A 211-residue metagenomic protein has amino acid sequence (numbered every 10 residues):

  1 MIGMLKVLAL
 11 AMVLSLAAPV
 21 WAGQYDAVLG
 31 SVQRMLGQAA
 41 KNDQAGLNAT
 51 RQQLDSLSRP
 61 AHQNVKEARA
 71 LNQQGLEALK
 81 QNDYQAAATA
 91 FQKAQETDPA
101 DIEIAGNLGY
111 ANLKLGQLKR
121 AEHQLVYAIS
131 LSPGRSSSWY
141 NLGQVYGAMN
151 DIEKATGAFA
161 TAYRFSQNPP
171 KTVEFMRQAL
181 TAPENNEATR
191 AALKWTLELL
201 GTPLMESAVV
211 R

Functional and structural regions predicted by a protein language model:
Y25-K41, A45-N48, Q52-P60, R164-R211: Terminal, low-structured helical/coil segments at or just beyond the last alpha-helical repeat
R34-N48, P60-A61, V65-T97: Alpha-helical segment of the N-proximal tetratricopeptide repeat
L47-Q52, K80-K93, K114-Y127, N150-T161 (+1 more regions): Structural signature of tandem alpha-helical TPR/SEL1-like repeats, specifically the intra-repeat loop/turn
H62, Q95-E96, V126-S130, Y163-R164: Conserved structural position within tetratricopeptide repeats
